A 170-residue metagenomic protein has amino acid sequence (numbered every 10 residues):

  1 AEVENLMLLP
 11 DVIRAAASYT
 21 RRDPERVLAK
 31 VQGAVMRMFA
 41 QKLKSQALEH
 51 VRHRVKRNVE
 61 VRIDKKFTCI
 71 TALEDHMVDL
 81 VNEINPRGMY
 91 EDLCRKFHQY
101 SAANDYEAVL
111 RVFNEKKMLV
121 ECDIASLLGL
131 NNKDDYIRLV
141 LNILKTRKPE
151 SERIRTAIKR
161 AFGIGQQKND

Functional and structural regions predicted by a protein language model:
A1-D170: Acidic, divalent-metal-binding catalytic cores of TOPRIM and closely related two-metal-ion phosphodiester/pyrophosphate
